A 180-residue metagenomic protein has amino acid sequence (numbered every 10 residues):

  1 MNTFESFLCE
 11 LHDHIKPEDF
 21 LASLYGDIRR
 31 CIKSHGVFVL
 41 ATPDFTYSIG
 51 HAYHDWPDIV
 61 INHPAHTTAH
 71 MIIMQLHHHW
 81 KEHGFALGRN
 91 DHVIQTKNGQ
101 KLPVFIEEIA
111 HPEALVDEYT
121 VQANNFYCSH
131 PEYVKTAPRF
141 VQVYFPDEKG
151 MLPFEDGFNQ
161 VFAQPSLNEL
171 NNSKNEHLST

Functional and structural regions predicted by a protein language model:
M1-T42, A52-W56, V60-T180: Acidic, proline/glycine-rich low-complexity IDRs
Y47-I49: A short, structured beta-strand/loop element
